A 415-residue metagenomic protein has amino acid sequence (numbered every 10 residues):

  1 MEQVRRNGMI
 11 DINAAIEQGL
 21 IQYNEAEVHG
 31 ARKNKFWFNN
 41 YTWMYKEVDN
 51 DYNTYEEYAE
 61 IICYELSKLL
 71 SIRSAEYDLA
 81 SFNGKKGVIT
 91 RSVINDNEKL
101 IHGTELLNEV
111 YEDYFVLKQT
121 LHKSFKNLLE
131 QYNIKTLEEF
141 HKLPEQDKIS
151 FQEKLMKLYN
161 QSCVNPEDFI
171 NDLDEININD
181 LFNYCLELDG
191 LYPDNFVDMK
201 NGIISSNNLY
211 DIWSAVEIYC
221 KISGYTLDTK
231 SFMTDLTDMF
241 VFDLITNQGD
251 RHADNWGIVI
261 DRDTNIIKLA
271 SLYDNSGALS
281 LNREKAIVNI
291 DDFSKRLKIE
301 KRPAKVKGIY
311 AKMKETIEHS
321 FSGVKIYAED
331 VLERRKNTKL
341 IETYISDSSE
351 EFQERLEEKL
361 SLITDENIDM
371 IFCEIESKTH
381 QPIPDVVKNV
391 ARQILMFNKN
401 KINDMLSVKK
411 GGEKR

Functional and structural regions predicted by a protein language model:
Q3-Q146, S150-D189, P193-D194: Conserved ATP-binding subdomain of kinase catalytic cores across diverse folds
F38, D198, D261: Acidic surface patches and DE-rich sequence motifs
F38, Y45, Y77, T90 (+4 more regions): Generic structural hydrophobic/aromatic packing signal, biased to beta-strands
Y55, E60, K68, K142 (+2 more regions): Conserved kinase catalytic-core segment
Y77-G84, H252-R262, V408-G412: Short alpha-helical "patches" and their helix-cap loops
F125, L129, N133-E145, F151 (+3 more regions): C-terminal catalytic region of ATP-dependent kinase domains
Y159, L173-T226: A short mid-domain helix/strand-loop element embedded in enzyme catalytic domains that forms or borders the active-site
